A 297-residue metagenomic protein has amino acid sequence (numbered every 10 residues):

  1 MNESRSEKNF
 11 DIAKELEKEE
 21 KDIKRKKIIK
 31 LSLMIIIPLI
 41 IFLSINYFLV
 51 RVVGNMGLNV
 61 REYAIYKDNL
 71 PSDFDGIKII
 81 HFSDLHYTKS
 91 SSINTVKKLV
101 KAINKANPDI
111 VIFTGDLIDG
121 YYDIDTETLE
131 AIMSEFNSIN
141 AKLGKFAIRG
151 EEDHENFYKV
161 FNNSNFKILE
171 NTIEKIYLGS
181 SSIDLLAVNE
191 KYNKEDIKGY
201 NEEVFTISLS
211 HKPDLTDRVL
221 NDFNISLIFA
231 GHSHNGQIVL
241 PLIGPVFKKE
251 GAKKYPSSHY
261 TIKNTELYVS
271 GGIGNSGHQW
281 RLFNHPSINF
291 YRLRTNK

Functional and structural regions predicted by a protein language model:
M1-K30: N-terminal Lys/Arg-rich, disordered targeting/topogenic segments
L33-F48: Hydrophobic membrane-insertion alpha-helices, especially the h-region of bacterial N-terminal signal peptides
Y47-E62: Aromatic-capped interface at the extracytoplasmic side of an N-terminal signal-anchor transmembrane helix
N69-L70, Y87-K89, D153-F229, S233 (+1 more regions): Conserved catalytic scaffold of divalent metal-dependent phosphoesterases
D73-K167: Membrane-embedded segments
H234-V239: Di-metal (Zn2+ and/or Mg2+/Mn2+) metal-binding site signature of metallo-dependent hydrolases with the MBL/beta-CASP
P241-K253: Short, surface-exposed loop/helix-turn segments at secondary-structure junctions that function as lids/hinges flanking
